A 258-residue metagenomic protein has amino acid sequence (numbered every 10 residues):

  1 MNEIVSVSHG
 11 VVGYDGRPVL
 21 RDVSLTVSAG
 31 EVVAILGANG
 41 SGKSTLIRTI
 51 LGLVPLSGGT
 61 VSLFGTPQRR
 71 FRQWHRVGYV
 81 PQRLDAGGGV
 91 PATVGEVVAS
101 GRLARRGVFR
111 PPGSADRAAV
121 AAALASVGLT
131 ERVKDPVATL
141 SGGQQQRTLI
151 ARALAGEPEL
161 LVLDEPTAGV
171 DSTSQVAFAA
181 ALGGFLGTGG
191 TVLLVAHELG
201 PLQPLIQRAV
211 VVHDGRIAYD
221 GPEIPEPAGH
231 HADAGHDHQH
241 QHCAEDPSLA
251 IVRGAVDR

Functional and structural regions predicted by a protein language model:
G59-Q73: Conserved ABC transporter NBD signature motif
A99, S114-R132: Conserved ABC ATPase "signature" region
P136-L140: Conserved ABC ATPase signature
E157: Conserved catalytic motifs of ABC-family nucleotide-binding domains
L161-D164: Catalytic Walker B motif of ABC-type/P-loop ATPase nucleotide-binding domains
A196-H197: H-loop/switch region of ABC-family ATPase nucleotide-binding domains
A209-P222: H-loop (His-switch) and adjacent beta-strand-loop-beta switch element of ABC-type ATPase nucleotide-binding domains
